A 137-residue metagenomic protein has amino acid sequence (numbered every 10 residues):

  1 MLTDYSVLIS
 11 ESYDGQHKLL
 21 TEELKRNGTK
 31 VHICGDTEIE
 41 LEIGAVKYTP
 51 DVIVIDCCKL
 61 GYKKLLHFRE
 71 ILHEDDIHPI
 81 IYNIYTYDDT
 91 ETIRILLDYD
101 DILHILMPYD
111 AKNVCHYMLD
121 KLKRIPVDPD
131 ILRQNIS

Functional and structural regions predicted by a protein language model:
D4, T49, E74-Y82: His-Asp phosphorelay/catalytic-motif detector in bacterial-type signaling
D4-D14, L20-L24, I53: Conserved acidic segment of CheY-like receiver
D14-C34, E38: Two-component/phosphorelay signaling modules centered on CheY-like receiver
G35-V52, L60: Acidic, metal-coordinating helix/loop segments flanking the phosphotransfer/catalytic sites of two-component signaling
K63-H67, Y85-H104: Alpha4 helix (beta4-alpha4-beta5 surface) of REC/receiver domains from two-component response regulators
K63-I77: Short amphipathic alpha-helix used as the core "switch/output" element in two-component signaling
E91, Y109-M118: C-terminal output helix
I125-S137: CheY-like receiver
